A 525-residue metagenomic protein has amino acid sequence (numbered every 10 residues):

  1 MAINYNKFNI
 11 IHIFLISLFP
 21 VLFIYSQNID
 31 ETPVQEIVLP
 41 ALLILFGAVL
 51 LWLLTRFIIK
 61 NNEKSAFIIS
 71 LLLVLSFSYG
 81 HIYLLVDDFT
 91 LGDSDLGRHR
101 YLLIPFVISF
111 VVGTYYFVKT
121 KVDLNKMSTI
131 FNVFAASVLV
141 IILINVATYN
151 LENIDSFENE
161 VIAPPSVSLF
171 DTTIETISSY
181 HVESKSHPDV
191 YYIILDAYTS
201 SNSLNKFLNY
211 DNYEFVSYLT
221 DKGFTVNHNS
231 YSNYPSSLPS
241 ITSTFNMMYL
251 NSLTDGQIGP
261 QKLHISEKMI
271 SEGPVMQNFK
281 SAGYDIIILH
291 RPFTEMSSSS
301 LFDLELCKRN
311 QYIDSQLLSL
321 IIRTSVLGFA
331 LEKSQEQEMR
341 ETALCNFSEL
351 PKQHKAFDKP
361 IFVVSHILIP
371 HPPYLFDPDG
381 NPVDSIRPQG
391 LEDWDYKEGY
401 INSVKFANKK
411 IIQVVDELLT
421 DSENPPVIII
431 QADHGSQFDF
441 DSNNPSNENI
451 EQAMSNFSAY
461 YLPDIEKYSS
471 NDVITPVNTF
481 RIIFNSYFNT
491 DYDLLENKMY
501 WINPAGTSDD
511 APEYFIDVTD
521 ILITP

Functional and structural regions predicted by a protein language model:
A2-P525: Catalytic domains that recognize anionic headgroups
